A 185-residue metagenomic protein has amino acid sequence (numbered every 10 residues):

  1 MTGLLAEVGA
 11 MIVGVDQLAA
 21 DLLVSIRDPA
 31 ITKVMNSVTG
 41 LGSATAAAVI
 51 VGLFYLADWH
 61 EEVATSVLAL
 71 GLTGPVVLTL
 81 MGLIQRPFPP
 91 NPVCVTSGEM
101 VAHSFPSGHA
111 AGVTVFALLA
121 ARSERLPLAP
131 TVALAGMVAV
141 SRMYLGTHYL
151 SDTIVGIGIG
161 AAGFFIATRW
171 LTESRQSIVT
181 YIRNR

Functional and structural regions predicted by a protein language model:
M1-A47, L78-A102, I182-R185: N-terminal transmembrane-helix/juxtamembrane module of multi-pass inner/ER membrane proteins
I26, G52-W59, A117-E124: Alpha-helix C-terminal capping segments
G42-T45, V67, G71, A111 (+1 more regions): Residue-level signal for the membrane-embedded core of alpha-helical transmembrane segments, especially mid-helix
S43, D58, I84-F88, L145-Y149 (+1 more regions): Short helix-capping/hinge motifs at transmembrane helix termini and TM-loop junctions
I50-P75: Interfacial segments of alpha-helical transmembrane regions
V67-R86, A129-S141: Small-polar-interrupted transmembrane alpha-helices in polytopic inner-membrane proteins
V93-R185: Membrane-embedded catalytic cores of phosphoryl/pyrophosphoryl-handling enzymes
